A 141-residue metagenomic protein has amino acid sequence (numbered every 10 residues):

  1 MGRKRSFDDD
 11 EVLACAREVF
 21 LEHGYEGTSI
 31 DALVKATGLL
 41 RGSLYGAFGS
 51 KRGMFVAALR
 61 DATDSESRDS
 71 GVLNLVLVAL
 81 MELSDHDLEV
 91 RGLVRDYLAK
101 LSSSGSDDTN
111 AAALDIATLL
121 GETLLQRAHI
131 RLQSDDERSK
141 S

Functional and structural regions predicted by a protein language model:
M1-K4: Short, Lys/Arg-enriched N-terminal segment that forms or immediately precedes the first helix of a structured domain
F7-E11, C15-G53, A57: Helix-turn-helix
A36, D96-Y97, T118, E122: Short acidic/histidine-centered micro-motifs embedded in hydrophobic/aromatic stretches that mark compact functional
A58-L59, V94: Short, flexible helix/strand-to-coil boundary loops that buttress conserved ligand/catalytic motifs in alpha/beta
L59-E66: Short, basic, alpha-helical segments at the C-terminal edge of helix-turn-helix-like DNA-binding modules
S70-A112: Amphipathic alpha-helical segments used for helix-helix packing
S103-S141: C-terminal peripheral helix-coil segments that are non-catalytic and often amphipathic
